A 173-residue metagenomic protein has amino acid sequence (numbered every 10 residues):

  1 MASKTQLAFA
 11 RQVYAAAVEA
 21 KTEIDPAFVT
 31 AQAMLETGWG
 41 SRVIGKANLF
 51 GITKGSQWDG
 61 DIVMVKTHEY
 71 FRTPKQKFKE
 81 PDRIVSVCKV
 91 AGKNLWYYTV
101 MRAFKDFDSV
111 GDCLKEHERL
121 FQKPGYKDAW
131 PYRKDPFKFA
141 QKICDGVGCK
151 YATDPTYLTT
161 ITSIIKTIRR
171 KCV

Functional and structural regions predicted by a protein language model:
M1-V173: Catalytic cores of secreted/periplasmic lytic hydrolases that degrade extracellular macromolecules
